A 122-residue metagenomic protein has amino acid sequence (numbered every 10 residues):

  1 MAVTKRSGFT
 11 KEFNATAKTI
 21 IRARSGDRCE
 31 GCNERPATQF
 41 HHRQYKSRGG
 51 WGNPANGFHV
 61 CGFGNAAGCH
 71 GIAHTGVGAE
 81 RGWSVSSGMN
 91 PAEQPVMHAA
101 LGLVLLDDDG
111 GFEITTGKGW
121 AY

Functional and structural regions predicted by a protein language model:
M1-R28, C32-A37, R81-Y122: A boundary/linker detector
G26-R28, A55-F58: Residues immediately within or flanking Cys/His clusters that coordinate Zn2+ in small zinc-binding modules
N33-A37, G57-R81: Short Cys/His-centered divalent metal-binding micro-motifs
A37-Y45: Short recognition patches in nucleic-acid-associated and regulatory proteins
Q44-G57: Short linker/helix segments within small regulatory modules
